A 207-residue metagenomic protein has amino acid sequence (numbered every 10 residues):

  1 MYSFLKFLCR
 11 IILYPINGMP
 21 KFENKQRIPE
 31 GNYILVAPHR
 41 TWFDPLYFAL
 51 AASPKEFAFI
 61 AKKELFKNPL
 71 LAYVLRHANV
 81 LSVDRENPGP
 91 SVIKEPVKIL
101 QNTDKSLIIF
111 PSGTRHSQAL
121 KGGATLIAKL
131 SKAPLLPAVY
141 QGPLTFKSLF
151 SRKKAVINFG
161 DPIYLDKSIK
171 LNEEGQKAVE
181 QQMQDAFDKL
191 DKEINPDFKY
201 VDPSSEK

Functional and structural regions predicted by a protein language model:
Y2, F7-H39: Helix-to-loop junction immediately C-terminal to a conserved catalytic motif
C9, A78-V83, L107-S112: Short, basic, glycine/proline-bearing loop/turn elements
R10, L46, T125: Active-site phosphate/pyrophosphate- and oxyanion-stabilizing loops and adjacent acidic/basic residues in soluble
L13, A52, V74-L75, L100 (+1 more regions): A generic structural signal for well-ordered alpha-helical segments
M19-P20, R85-E95: Glycine-rich, highly charged phosphate/nucleotide-binding loops
N24, P38, A61-K62, F110 (+1 more regions): A secondary-structure boundary/capping signal
P29-N87: Catalytic core of membrane glycerolipid acyltransferases/transacylases, capturing the structured, soluble-facing
I93-K207: Non-catalytic C-terminal accessory region of glycerolipid acyltransferases and related lyso-lipid remodeling enzymes
